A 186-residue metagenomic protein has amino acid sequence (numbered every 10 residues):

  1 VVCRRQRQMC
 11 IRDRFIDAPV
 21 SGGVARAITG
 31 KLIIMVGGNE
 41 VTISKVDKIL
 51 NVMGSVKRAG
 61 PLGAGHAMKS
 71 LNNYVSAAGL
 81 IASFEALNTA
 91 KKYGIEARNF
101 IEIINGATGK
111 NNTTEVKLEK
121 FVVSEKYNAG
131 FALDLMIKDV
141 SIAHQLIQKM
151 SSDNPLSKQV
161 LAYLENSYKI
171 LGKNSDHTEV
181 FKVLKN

Functional and structural regions predicted by a protein language model:
V1-I11: Single conserved hydrophobic/aromatic residue that forms the stacking wall/gate of nucleotide- or nucleobase-binding
Q8, K31-I33, T114-E115: Short low-complexity, flexible loop/linker segments enriched in glycine and/or proline with clustered acidic
R14-A18, K57-G60, L156: General beta-strand structural signal in soluble alpha/beta enzymes
P19-V20, N39: Short strand-turn motif at the edge of the Rossmann-like AdoMet-binding core
G23-R26, G65: Conserved catalytic-site region of short-chain dehydrogenase/reductase
R26-D47, K57, L71-G79, L87-Y93: Short beta-strand and adjoining strand-loop segment in the mid-core of the Rossmann-like NAD(P)-dependent dehydrogenase
D47-R58, D134, V140: A charged, well-structured terminal subsegment
A64-L184: Helical "substrate-binding/catalytic lid" subdomain of Rossmann-like NAD(P)-dependent dehydrogenases/reductases
